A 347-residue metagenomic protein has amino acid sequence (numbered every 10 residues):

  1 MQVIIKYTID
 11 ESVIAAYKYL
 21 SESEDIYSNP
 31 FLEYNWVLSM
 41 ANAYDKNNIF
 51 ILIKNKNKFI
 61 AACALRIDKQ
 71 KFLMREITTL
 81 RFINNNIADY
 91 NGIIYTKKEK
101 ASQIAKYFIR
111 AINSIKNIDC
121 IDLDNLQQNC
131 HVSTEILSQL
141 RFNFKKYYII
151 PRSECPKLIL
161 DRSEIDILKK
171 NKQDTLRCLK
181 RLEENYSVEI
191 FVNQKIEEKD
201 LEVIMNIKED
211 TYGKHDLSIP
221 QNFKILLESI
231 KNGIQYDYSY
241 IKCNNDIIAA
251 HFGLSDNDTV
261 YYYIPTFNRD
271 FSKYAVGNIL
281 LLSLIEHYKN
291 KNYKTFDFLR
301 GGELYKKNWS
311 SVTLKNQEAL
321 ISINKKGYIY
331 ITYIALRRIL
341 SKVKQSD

Functional and structural regions predicted by a protein language model:
M1, I118, Y186-V188, K294: A structural micro-motif
V3-L80, N125-C155, I159-S272: A conserved beta-strand-loop-helix scaffold within acyl/acetyltransferase catalytic domains
A15-A16, A41-A43, A61-A64, A88 (+7 more regions): A sequence-composition feature that detects small, non-aromatic residues
Y27-P30, N86-N91, D119, K145-I150 (+8 more regions): Glycine-rich loops and low-complexity Gly/Arg-rich segments that provide flexible linkers or classic glycine-based
N48, Q70-K146, N257-T313: Acyl-donor binding region in acyl/amide transferases
I67, S133-I165, K291-D347: Active-site/acyl-donor-binding loops of N-acyltransferases
I109, K172, S187, K344-Q345: Short, flexible coil/linker elements and helix-boundary hinge sites characteristic of intrinsically disordered
L201, F271, Y288, Y330-I331: Helix-centric, low-specificity signal for extended rod-like, repetitive segments
